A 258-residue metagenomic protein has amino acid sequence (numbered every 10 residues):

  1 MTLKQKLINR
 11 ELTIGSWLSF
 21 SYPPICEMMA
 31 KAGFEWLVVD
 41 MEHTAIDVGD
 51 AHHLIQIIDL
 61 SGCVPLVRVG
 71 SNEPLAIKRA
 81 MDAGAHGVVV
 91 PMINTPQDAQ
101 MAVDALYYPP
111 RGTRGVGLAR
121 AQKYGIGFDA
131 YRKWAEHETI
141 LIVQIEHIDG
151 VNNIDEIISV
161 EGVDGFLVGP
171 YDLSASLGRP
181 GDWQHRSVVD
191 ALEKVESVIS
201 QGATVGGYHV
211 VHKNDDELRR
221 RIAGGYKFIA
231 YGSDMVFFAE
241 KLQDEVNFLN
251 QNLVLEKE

Functional and structural regions predicted by a protein language model:
M1-E258: Expand to "…catalyze enediolate/carbanion chemistry for C-C bond making/breaking, isomerization, decarboxylation
